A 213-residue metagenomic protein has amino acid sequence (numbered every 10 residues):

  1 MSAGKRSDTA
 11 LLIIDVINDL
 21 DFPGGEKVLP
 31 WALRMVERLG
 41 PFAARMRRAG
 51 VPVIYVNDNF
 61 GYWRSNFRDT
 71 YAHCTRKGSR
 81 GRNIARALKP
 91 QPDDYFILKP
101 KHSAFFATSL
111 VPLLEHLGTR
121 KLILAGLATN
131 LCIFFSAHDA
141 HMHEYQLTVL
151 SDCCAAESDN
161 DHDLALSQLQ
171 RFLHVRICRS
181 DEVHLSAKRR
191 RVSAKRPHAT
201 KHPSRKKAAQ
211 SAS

Functional and structural regions predicted by a protein language model:
M1-A10, P41-A49, H73-S213: Active-site-adjacent betaalpha module
S7, G25-N57: A short alpha/beta connector and helix-capping loop motif
I13, I17, Y55-V56, L150: Generic enzyme active-site microenvironment
V16-G24: Oxyanion-hole/transition-state-stabilizing segment in secreted/luminal serine hydrolases and related acyltransferases
N18-D19, N59-Y62, C154-A156: Solvent-exposed loop/turn segments at secondary-structure junctions within structured extracellular/periplasmic domains
L20-D21, G61-R68, A85-F96: Short, basic/glycine-rich phosphate-binding loops at helix/coil junctions that contact nucleotide phosphates
G25-V28, R68-Y71, L122: Short, basic, glycine/proline-bearing loop/turn elements
P52-V53, D58-A72: Early exported N-terminus immediately downstream of N-terminal targeting peptides
